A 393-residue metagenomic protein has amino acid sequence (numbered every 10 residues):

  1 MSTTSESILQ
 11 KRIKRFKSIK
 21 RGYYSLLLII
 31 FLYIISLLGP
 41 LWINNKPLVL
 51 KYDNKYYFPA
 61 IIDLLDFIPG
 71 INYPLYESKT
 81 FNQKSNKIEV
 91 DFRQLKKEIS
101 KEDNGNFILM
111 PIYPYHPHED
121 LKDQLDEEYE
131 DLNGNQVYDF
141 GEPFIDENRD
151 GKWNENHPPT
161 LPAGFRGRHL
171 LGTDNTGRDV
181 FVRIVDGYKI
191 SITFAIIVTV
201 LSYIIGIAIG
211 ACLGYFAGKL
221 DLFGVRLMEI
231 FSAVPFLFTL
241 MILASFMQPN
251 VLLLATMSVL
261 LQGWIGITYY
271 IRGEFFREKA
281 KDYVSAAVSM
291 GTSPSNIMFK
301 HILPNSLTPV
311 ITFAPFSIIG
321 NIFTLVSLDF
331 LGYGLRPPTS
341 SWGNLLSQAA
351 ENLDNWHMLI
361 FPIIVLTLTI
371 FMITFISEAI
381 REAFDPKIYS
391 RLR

Functional and structural regions predicted by a protein language model:
M1-Y203, I207, C212, P338 (+2 more regions): Gly/Trp-centered helix-boundary motif
T173-R393: Alpha-helical transmembrane segments of integral membrane proteins, especially multi-pass inner/plasma-membrane
